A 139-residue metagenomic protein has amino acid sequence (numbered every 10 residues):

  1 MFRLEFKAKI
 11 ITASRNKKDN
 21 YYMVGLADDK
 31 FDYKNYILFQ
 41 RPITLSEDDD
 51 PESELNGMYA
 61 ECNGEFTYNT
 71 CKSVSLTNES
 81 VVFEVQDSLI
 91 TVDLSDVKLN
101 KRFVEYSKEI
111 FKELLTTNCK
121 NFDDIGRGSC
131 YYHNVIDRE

Functional and structural regions predicted by a protein language model:
M1-D32: Charge-rich, low-complexity N-terminal segments
L4, T77-S80, Q86-S88: Long protein-protein interaction modules used by eukaryotic assembly/scaffold proteins
L4-F6, R41-I43, I90-D93: Generic detection of short hydrophobic beta-strand segments and adjacent strand-loop junctions
N16-K18, S75-T77, E84: Solvent-exposed loop and beta-edge segments used for protein-protein assembly and interaction
Y22-A27, A60, V81-V85, V92: Generic recognition of long tandem-repeat/solenoid scaffolds
D32-I43, F83: Broad, structure-driven detector of short, well-ordered beta-strand segments within folded domains
T44-V81: Short, internal acidic amphipathic alpha-helical interface segments that mediate docking to partner proteins
Q86-E139: Mixed-charge, glycine-accented linear interaction segment located at domain edges/termini
